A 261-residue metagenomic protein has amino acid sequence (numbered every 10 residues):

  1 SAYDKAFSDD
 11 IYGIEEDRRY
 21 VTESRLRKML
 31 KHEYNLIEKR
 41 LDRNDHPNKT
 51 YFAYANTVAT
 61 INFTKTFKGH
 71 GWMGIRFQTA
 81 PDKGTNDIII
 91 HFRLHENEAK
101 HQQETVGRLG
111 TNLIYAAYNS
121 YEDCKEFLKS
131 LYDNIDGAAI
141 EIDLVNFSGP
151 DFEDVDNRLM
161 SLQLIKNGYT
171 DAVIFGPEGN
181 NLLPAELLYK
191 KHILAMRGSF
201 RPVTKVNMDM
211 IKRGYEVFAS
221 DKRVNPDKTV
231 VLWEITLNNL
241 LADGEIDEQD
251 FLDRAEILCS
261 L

Functional and structural regions predicted by a protein language model:
S1-L261: Nucleotidyltransferase catalytic core that binds NTPs
